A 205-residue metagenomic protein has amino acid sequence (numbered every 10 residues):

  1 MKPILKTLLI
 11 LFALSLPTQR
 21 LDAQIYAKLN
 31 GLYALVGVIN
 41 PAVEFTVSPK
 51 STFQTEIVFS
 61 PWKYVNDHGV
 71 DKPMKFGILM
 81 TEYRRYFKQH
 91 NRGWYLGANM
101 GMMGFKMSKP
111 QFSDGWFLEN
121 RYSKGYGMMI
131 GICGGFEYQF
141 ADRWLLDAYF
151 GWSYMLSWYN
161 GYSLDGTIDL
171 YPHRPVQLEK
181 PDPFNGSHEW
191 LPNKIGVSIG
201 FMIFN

Functional and structural regions predicted by a protein language model:
T7-L16: Bacterial N-terminal signal peptides
T18-A23: Sec/Tat signal peptide C-region and signal peptidase I cleavage site
Q24-V36, T52-P61: Transmembrane beta-strand segments that form the barrel wall of outer-membrane beta-barrel proteins
Q24-Y26, K63-N66, D114-N120, V176-F184: Extracytoplasmic loops and strand-loop junctions of Gram-negative outer membrane beta-barrel proteins
V36, F76, G127-M129, W190-K194: Membrane-spanning beta-strands of outer-membrane beta-barrel proteins
F45-A148, I199-I203: Gram-negative (and chloroplast) outer-membrane scaffold detector with strong preference for beta-barrel transmembrane
Y162-P181: Solvent-exposed loop segments that connect transmembrane elements
E189-N205: Outer-membrane beta-barrel "beta-signal"
